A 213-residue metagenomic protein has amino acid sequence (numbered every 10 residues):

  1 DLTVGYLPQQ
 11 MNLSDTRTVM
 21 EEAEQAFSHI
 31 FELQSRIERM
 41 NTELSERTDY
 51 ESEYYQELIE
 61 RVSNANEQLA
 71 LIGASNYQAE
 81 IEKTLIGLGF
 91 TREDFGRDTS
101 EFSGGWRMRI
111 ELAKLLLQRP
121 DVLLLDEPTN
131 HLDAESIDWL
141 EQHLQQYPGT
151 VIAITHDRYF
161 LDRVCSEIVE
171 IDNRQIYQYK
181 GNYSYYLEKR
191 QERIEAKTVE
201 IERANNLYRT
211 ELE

Functional and structural regions predicted by a protein language model:
D1-R203: ABC ATP-binding cassette signature C-motif
E202-E213: Short cytosolic helices in intracellular loops of multi-pass membrane proteins
